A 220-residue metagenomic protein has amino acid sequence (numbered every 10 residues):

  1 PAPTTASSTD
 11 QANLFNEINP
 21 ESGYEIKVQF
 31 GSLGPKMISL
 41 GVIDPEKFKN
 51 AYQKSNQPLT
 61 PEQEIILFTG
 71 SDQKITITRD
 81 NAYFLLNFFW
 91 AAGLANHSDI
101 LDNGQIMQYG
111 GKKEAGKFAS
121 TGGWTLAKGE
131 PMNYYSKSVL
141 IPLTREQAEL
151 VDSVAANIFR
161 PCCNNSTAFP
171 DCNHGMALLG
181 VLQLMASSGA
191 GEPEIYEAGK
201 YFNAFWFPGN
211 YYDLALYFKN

Functional and structural regions predicted by a protein language model:
P1-L14: N-terminal, intrinsically disordered, polar/charged segments of Gram-positive cell-envelope systems that serve as
A12-M176, G191-E194, A198: Acidic/His-rich structured neighborhood in mature extracellular/periplasmic domains
P161, L184-M185: Alpha-helix C-capping/helix-to-loop hinge sites
P170-C172, V181-L184, A190-N220: Alpha-helical bundle/repeat cores within regulatory domains of eukaryotic proteins
